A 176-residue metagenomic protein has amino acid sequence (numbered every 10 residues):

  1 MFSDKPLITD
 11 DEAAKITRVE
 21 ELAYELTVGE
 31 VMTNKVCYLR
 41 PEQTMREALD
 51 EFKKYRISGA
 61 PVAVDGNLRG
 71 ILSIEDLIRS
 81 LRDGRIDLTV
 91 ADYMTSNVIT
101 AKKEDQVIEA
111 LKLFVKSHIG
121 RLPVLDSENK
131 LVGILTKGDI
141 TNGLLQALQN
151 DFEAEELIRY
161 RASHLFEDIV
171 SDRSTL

Functional and structural regions predicted by a protein language model:
M1-L176: Tandem CBS (Cystathionine beta-synthase) repeat/Bateman regulatory domains
